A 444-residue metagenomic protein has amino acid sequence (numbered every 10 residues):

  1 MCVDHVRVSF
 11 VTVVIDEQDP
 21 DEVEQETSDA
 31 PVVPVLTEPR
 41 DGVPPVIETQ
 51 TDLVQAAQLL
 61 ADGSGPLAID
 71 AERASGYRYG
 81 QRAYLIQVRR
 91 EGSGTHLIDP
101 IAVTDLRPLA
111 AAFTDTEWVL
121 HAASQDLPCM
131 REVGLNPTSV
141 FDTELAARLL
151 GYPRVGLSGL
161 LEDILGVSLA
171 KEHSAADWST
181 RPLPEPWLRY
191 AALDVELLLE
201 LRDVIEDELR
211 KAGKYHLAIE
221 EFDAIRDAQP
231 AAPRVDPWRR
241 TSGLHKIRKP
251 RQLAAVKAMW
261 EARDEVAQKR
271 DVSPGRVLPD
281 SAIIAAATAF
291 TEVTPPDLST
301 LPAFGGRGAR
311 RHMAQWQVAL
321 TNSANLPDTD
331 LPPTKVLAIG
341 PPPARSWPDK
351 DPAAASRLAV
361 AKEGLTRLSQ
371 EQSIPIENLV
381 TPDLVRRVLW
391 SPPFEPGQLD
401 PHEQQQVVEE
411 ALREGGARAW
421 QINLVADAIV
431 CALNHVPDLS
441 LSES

Functional and structural regions predicted by a protein language model:
V6-L67, A71: N-terminal accessory regions of nucleic-acid-interacting proteins
V6-V11, E185, I205-S444: Accessory DNA-binding and partner-docking regions appended to nucleic-acid-acting proteins, especially the terminal
A30-V35, Y84-L85, L127, Q372: Intrinsically disordered, low-complexity boundary segments flanking structured domains
P34-T37, D105-R107, P137-T138, R263 (+1 more regions): A short alpha-helix capping/helix-coil boundary motif
P39, E132-V133, A170, A175 (+4 more regions): Short, functionally important structural connectors and interaction interfaces within domains
G42, A111-A112, D142-E144, P279-S281 (+1 more regions): A short, structure-level motif marking secondary-structure boundaries and short turns
P45-I69, R73-E208: Conserved DEDDh/DEDDy metal-dependent 3′-5′ exonuclease domain
